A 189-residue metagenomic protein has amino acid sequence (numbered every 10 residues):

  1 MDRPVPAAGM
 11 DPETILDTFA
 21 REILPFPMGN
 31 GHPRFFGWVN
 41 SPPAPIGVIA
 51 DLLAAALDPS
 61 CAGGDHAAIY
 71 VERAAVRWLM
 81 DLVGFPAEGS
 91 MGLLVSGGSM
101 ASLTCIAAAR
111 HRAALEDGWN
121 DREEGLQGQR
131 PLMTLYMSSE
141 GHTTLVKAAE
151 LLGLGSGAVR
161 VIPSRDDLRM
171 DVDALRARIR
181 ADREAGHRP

Functional and structural regions predicted by a protein language model:
M1-G89: N-terminal entrance/gating region of PLP-dependent enzymes' catalytic architecture
T14, A44, V48, Y70 (+7 more regions): Generic recognition of stable, solvent-exposed alpha-helical segments in well-folded globular domains
A56, S60, P86-E88, S96-G98 (+3 more regions): Surface-exposed loop/turn and secondary-structure junction residues enriched for glycine/proline
L57-S60, L79-A87, A109, A113-D117 (+1 more regions): Structural motif corresponding to the C-terminal cap of alpha-helices
C61-E72, V95, S99, T134-S138 (+1 more regions): Short acidic-aromatic active-site loops that bind/stabilize oxyanions
E72, V76, S90-Q129, T144-L152: Conserved beta-loop-alpha segment that forms the PLP phosphate-binding cup at the N-terminus of a helix
D81, S90, R130, T134: Conserved small-residue-rich beta-alpha loop and adjacent elements that most often cradle the phosphate/pyrophosphate
A114, G118-R122, G128-P189: PLP-dependent aminotransferase-class I/II
